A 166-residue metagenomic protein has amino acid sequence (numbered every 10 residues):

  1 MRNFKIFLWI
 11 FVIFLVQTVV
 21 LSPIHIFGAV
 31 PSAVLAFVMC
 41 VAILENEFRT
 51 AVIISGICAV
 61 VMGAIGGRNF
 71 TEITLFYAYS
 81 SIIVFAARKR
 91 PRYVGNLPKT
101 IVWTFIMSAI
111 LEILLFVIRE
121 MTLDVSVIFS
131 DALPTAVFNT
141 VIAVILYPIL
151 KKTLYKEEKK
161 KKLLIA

Functional and structural regions predicted by a protein language model:
M1-A166: Terminal, non-globular segments
